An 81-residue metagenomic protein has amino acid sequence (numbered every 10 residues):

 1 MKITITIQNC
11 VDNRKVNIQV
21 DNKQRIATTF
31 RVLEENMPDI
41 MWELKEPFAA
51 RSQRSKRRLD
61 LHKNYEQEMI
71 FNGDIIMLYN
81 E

Functional and structural regions predicted by a protein language model:
M1-E81: Ubiquitin system architectures
